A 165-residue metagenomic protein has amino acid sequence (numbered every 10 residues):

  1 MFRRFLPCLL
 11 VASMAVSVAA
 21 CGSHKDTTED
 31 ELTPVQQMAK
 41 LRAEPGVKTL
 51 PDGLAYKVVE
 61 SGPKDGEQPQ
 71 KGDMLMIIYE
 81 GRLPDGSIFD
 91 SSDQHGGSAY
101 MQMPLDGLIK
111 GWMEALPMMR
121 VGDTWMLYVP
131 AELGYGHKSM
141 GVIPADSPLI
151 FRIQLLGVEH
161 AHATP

Functional and structural regions predicted by a protein language model:
F2-P165: Cross-family detector of peptidyl-prolyl cis-trans isomerase
